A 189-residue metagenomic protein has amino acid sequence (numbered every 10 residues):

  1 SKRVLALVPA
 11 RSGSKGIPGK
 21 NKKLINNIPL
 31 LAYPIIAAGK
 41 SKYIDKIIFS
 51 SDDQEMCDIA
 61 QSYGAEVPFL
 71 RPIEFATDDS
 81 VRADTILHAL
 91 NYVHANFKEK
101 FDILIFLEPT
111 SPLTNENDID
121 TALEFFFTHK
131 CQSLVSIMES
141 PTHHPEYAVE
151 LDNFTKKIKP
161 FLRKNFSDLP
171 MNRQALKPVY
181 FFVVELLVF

Functional and structural regions predicted by a protein language model:
S1-P18: N-terminal nucleotide-binding beta1-loop-alpha1 segment
I28, D52-Q54: Residues in the short beta-alpha loop(s) of Rossmann-like NAD(P)-binding domains
L30-K46, D58: A short, N-terminal amphipathic alpha-helix
A32, I47-S51, S136: Short internal beta-strands
I44, E99-F101, K130-C131: Short, high-confidence coil segments that cap the C-terminus of an alpha-helix and link into the following beta-strand
Q54-L104, L113-T114, T121: Short phosphate-binding loop-to-helix
H88, P112-F189: Conserved core of the sugar-phosphate nucleotidyltransferase
L107: Catalytic metal- and UDP-sugar-binding loop of GT-A-like glycosyltransferases, i.e., residues flanking the conserved
